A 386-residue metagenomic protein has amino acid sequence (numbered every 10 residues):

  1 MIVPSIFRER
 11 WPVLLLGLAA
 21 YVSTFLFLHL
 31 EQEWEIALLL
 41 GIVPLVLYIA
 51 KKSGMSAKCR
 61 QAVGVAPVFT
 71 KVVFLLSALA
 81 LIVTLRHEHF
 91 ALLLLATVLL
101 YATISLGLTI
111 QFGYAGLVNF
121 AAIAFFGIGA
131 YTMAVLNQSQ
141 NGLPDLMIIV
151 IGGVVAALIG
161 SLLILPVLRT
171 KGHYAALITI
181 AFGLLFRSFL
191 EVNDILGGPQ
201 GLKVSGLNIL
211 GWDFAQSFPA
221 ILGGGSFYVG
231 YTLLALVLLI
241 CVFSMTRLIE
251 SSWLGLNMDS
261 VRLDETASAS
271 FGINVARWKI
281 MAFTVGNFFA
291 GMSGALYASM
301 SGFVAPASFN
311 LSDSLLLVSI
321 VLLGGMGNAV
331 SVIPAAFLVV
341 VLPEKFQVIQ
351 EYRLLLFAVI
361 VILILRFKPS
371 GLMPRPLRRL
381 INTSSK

Functional and structural regions predicted by a protein language model:
I2-K386: Transmembrane alpha-helices and adjacent helix-loop boundaries
